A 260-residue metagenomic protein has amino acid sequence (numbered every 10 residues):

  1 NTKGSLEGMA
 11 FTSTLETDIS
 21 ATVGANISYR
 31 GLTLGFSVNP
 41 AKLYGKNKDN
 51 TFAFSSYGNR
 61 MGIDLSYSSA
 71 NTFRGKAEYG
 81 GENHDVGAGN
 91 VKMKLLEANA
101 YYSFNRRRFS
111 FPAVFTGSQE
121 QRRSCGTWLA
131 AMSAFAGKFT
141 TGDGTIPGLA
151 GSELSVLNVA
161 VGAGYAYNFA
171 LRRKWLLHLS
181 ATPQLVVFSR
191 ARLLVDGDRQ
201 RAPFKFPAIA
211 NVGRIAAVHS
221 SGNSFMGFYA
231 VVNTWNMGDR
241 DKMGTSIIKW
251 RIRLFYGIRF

Functional and structural regions predicted by a protein language model:
N1-K3, Y29-T33, V38-K42, G58-R60 (+7 more regions): Transmembrane beta-strands of outer-membrane beta-barrel pores
T2-T22, T33-G45: Surface-exposed strand-loop-strand hairpins of Gram-negative outer-membrane beta-barrel proteins
G8-T12, G81-G89, T116, P147-E153 (+2 more regions): Extracellular loop and loop/strand-boundary signature of outer-membrane beta-barrel proteins
L15-T17, Y44-K46, N90-K92, E153-N158 (+2 more regions): Short sequence motifs at beta-strands and strand-loop junctions characteristic of Gram-negative outer-membrane
A21, R30-L32, N50, N59-I63 (+5 more regions): Outer-envelope beta-barrel architecture signal
V23, F52-F54, A98-A100, A163-Y165 (+2 more regions): Membrane-embedded beta-strands of outer-membrane beta-barrel proteins, especially the hydrophobic/small aromatic
A53-S155, V231: Outer-membrane pore/translocation modules
E97-A100, I248-F260: Outer-membrane beta-barrel "beta-signal"
